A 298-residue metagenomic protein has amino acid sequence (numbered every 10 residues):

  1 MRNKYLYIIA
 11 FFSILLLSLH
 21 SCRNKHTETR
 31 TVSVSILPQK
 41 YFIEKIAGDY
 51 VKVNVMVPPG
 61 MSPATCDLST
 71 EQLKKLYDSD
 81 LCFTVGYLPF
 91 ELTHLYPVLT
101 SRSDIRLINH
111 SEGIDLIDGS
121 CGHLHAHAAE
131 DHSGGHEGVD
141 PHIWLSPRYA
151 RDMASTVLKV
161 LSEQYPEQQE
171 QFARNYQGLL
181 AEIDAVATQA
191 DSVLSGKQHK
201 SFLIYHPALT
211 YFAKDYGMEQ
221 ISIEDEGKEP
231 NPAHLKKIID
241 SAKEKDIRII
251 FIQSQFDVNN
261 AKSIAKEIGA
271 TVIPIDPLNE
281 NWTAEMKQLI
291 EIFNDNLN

Functional and structural regions predicted by a protein language model:
M1, H20-C22: Short, low-complexity interaction segments enriched in Ser/Thr/Pro/Gly
M1-I9: Bacterial N-terminal signal peptides that target proteins for export
I9-S18: Bacterial N-terminal signal peptides
C22-N298: Extracytoplasmic metal-acquisition and chelation regions
